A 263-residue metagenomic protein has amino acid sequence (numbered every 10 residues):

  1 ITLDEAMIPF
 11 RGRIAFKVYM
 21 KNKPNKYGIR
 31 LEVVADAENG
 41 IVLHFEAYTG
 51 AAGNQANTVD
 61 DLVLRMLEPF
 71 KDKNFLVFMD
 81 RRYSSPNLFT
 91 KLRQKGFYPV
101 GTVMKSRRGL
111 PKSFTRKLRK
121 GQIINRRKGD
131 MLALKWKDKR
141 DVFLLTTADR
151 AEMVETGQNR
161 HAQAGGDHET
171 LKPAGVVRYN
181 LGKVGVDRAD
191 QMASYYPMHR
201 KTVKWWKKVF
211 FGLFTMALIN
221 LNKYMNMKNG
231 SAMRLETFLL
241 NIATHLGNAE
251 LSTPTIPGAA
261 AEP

Functional and structural regions predicted by a protein language model:
I1-P263: Acidic, contiguous segments within the catalytic cores of piggyBac-derived transposases
